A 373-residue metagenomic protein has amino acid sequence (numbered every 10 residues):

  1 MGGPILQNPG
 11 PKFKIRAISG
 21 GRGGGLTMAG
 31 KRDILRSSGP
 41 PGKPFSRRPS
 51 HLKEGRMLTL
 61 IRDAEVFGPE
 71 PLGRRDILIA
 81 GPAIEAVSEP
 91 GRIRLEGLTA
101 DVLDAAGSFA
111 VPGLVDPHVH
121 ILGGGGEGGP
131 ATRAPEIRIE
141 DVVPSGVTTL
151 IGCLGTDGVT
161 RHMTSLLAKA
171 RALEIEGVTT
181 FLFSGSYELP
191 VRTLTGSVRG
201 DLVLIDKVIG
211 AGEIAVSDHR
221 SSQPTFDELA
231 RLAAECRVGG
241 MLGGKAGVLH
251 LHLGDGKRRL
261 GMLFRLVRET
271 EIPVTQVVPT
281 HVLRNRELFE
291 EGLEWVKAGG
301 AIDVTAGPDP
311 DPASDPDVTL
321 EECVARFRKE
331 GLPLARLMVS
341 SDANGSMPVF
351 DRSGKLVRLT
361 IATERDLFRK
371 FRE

Functional and structural regions predicted by a protein language model:
G2-G21, G25, A29-G30, R36-P40: Cationic, amphipathic, low-complexity segments that mediate targeting or membrane/lipid association
K14, I34-S37, F45-K53: Short, positively charged and aromatic/hydrophobic N-terminal segments
M57-T59, V66-V111: Histidine-rich, glycine-flanked metal-binding segment
A64, P82, G107, H118 (+5 more regions): Divalent metal-coordination and catalytic microenvironments
A100, A105-A168: Metal-associated gating/positioning segment near the N- to mid-region
I137-H162, A168-P190, I205-H219, M241-D255 (+1 more regions): Divalent metal-dependent hydrolysis catalytic cores, especially in the metallo-beta-lactamase
T195-V304, A313-M338: Histidine/acidic residue-rich metal-binding segments in metalloenzymes
K329-E373: His/Asp/Glu-enriched, well-ordered alpha-helical/loop segment that forms or immediately abuts the divalent-metal
